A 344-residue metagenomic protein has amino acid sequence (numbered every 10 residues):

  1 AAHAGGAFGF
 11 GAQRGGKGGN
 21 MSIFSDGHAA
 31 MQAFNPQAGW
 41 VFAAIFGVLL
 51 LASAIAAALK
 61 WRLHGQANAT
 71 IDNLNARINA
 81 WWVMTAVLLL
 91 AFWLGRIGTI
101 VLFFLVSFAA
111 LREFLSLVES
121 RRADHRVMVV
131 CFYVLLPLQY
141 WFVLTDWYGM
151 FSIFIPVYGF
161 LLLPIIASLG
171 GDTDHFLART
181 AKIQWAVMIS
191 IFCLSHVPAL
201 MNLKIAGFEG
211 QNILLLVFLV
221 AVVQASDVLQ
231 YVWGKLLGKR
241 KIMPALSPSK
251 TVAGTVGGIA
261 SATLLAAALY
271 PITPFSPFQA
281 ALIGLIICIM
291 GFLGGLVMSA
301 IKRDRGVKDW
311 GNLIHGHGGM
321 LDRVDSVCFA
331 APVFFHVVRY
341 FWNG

Functional and structural regions predicted by a protein language model:
H3-P36, G344: Short, strongly hydrophobic alpha-helical membrane anchors
S22-I286: Membrane-embedded alpha-helical bundles of polytopic integral membrane proteins
R305-S326: Interfacial loop-to-transmembrane junctions
C328, P332-V337: Hydrophobic alpha-helical transmembrane segments of membrane transport and translocation systems, primarily multi-pass
V337-G344: Juxtamembrane boundary at the C-terminal end of a transmembrane helix
